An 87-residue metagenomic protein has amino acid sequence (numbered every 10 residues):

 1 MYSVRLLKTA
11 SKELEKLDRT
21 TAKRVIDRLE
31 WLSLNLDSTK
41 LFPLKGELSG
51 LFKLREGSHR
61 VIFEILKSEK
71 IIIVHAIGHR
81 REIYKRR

Functional and structural regions predicted by a protein language model:
M1-K12, K16, T20-K23, E56-H59 (+1 more regions): Enriched for short, Lys/Arg-rich terminal
I26: A short beta-strand-loop micro-motif that forms or neighbors metal/cofactor- and ligand-binding patches at active-site
E30-L54: A short, surface-exposed loop/turn module that caps and links secondary-structure elements
